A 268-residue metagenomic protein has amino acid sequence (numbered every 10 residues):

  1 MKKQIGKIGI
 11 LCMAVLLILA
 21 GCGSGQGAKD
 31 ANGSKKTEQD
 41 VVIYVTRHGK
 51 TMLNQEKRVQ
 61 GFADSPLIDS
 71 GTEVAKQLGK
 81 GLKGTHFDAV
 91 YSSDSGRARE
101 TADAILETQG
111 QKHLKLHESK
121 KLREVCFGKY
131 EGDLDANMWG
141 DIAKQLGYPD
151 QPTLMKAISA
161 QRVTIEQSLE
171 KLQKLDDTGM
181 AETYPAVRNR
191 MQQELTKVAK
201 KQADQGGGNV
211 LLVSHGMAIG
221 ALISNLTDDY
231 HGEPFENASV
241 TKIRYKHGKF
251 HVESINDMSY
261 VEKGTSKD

Functional and structural regions predicted by a protein language model:
M1-I10: Bacterial N-terminal signal peptides that target proteins for export
I18-G21: C-terminal motif of bacterial Sec signal peptides marking the signal peptidase cleavage site
G23-G25: Bacterial signal peptide processing site
G27-D30, G79-S159, G232-E236, H251: Phosphate-coordination/substrate-recognition cap region in phosphate-metabolizing enzymes
G27-V41, V125-A136, K200-G208, G220-D268: Acidic, low-complexity terminal tails and accessory targeting/binding regions of phosphate-metabolizing enzymes
A28-K29, S34-K112, F127, A181-R188: Active-site-proximal alpha-helix that buttresses catalytic centers in soluble enzyme cores
V41-R47, Y91, H117, Q205-S214: Beta-strand elements within well-structured catalytic alpha/beta cores of enzymes that handle phosphate/sulfate esters
G147-A186: Short glycine/proline- and acidic residue-enriched helix-loop micro-motifs that form flexible lids or anion-recognition
